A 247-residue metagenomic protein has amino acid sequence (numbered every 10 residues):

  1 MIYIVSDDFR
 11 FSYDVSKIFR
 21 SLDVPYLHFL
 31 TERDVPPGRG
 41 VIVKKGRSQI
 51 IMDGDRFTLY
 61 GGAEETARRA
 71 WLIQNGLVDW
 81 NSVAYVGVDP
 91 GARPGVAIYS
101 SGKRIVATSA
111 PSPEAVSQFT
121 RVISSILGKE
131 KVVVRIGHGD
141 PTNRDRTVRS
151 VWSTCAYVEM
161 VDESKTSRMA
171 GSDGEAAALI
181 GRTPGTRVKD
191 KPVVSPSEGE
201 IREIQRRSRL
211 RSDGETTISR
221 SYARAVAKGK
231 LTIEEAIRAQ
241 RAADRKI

Functional and structural regions predicted by a protein language model:
M1-H28, D34-A67, W71-Y85, A92-I247: Phosphate- and other anionic-substrate recognition elements at nucleic-acid/protein interfaces
